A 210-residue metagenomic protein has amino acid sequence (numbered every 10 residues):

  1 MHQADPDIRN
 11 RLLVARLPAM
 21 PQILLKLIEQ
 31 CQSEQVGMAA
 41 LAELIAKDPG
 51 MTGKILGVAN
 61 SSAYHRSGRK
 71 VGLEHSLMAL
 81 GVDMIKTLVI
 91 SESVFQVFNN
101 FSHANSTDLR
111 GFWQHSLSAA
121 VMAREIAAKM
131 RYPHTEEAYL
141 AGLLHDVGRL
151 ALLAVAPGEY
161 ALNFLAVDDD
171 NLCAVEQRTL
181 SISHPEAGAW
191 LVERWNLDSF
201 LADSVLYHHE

Functional and structural regions predicted by a protein language model:
M1-L165, N171-E210: Conserved alpha-helical "signature site" that marks functionally important helical segments or helix/loop junctions
